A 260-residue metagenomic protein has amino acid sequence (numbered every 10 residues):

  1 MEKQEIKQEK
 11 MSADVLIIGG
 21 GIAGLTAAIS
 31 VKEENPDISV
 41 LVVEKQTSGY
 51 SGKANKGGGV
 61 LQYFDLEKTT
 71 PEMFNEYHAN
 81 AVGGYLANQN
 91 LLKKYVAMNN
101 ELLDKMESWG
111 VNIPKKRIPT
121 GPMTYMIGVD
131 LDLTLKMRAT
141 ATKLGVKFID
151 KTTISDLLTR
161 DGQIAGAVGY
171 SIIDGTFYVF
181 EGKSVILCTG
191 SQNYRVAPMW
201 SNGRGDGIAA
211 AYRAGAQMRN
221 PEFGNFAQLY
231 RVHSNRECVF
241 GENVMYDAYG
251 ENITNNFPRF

Functional and structural regions predicted by a protein language model:
M1-D14, I22: Generic start-of-chain signal for non-secretory N-termini
Q4-K7, I38-S39, K45-A165, G169-T176 (+2 more regions): Conserved N-terminal/central alpha/beta ligand/cofactor-binding core
K10-A13, I173-S184: Core beta-strand elements of the Rossmann-like FAD/NAD(P) dinucleotide-binding domain in flavoenzyme oxidoreductases
A13-V42: N-terminal Rossmann-like FAD-binding beta1-loop-alpha1 element of flavoenzymes
T26, S30, G52-K53, V185 (+1 more regions): Hydrophobic/aromatic ligand-binding patch that stacks against planar heteroaromatic rings of cofactors or nucleotides
S184-R236: Glycine-rich loop(s) and the adjacent beta-strand/alpha-helix scaffold that form part
